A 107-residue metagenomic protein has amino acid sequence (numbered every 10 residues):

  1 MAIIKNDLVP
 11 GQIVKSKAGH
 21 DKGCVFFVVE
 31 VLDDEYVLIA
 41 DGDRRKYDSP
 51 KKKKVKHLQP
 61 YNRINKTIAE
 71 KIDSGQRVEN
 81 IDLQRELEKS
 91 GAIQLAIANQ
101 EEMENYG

Functional and structural regions predicted by a protein language model:
M1-P10, K17-A18, V28-G107: Ferredoxin-like alpha/beta domains used as RNA- or RNAP-binding modules
K22-C24: Short N-terminal binding/cap micro-motifs at the start of the first secondary-structure element
